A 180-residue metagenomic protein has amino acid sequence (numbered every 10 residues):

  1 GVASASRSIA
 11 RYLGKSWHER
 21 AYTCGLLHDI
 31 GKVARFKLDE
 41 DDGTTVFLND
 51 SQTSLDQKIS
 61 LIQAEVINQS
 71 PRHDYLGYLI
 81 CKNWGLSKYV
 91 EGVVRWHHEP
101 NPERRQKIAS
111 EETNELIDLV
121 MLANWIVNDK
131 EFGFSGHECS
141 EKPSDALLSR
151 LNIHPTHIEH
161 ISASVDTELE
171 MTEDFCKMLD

Functional and structural regions predicted by a protein language model:
G1: Mg2+-dependent prenyl diphosphate-binding active-site environment of isoprenoid biosynthetic enzymes
S4-R7, Y12-S16, T23-D180: Metal-dependent nucleotide-binding catalytic modules
